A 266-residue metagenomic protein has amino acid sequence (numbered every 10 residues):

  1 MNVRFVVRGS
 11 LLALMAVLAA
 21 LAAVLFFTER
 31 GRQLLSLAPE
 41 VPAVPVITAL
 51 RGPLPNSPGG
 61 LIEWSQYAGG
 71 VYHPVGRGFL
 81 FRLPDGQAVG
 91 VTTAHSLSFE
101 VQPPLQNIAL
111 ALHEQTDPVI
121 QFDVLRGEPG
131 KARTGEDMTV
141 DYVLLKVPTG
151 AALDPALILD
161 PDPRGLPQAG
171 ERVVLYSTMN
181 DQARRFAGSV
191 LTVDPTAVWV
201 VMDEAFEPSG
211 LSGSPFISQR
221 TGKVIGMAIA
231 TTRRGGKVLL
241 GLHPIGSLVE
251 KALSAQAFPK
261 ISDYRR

Functional and structural regions predicted by a protein language model:
M1, F5, F27-E29, T48: Intrinsically disordered, low-complexity regions enriched in serine, threonine, proline and polar/charged residues
M1-L18: N-terminal Sec-pathway targeting helices
A16-F27: Hydrophobic alpha-helical membrane-insertion segments, chiefly the h-region of N-terminal signal peptides
E29-A49: Ser/Thr/Pro/Gly-rich low-complexity linker/stalk segments immediately outside membranes or between
P42-Q115, P215, M227-T232: Catalytic histidine site
N56-G76, A152-L157, D181-R265: Active-site region of chymotrypsin-like
H73-V75, R82, V91-T196, V201 (+1 more regions): Serine endopeptidase catalytic core focused on the charge-relay Asp
